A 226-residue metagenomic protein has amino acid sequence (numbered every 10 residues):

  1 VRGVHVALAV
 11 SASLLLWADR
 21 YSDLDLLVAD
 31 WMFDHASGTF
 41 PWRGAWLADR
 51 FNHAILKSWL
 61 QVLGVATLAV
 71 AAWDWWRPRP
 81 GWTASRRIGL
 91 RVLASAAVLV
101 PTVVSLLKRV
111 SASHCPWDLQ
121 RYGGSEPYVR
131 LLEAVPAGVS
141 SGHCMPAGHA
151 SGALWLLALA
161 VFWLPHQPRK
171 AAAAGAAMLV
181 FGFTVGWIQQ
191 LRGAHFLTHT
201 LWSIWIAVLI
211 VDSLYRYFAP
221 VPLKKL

Functional and structural regions predicted by a protein language model:
V1-L68, K108-S111, P116, E126: N-terminal transmembrane-helix/juxtamembrane module of multi-pass inner/ER membrane proteins
R2-L8, V129-L226: Membrane-embedded catalytic cores of phosphoryl/pyrophosphoryl-handling enzymes
L8-A12, V62-L63, L93, A97-P101 (+2 more regions): Alpha-helical transmembrane spans of integral membrane proteins, capturing the lipid-embedded, hydrophobic core of TM
S13-W17, V98-V103, L179-Q190: Aromatic-anchored segments of alpha-helical transmembrane domains
L14, A18, D25, L68-A72 (+4 more regions): Alpha-helical membrane-inserting segments
L27, A84-H166: Membrane-interface loops
L56-D74, H149-V161: Hydrophobic alpha-helical transmembrane segments
A69-A94, W163, Q167-A177: Cytoplasmic juxtamembrane regions at transmembrane-helix boundaries
